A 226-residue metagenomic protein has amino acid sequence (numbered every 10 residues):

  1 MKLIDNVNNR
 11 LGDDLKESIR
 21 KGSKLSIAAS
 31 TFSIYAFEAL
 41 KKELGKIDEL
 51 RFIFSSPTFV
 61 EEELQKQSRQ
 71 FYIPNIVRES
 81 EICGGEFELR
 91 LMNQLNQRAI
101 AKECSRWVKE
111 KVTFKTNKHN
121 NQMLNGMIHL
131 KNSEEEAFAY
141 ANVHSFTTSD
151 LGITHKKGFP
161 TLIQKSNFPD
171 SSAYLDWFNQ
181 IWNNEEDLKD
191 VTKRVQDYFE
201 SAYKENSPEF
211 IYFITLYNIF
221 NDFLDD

Functional and structural regions predicted by a protein language model:
M1-D226: PLD/PLD-like phosphodiesterase catalytic module centered on the HKD motif
